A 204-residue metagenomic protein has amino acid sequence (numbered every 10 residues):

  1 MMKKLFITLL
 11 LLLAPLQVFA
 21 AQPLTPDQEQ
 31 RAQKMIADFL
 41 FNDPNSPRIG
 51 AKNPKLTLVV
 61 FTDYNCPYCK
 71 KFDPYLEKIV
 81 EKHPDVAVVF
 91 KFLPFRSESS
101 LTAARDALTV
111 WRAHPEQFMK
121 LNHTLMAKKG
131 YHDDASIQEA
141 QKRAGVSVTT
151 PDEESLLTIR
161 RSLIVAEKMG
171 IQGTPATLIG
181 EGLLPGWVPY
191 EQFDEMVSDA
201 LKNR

Functional and structural regions predicted by a protein language model:
M2, L16-R96, P151-G173, K202-R204: Extracytoplasmic thiol/disulfide redox context detector
L5-A14: Sec-dependent N-terminal signal peptides
Q22-P23, P94-T174, L178-R204: Cysteine-centric redox/oxidoreductase cores and disulfide-bonded domains
